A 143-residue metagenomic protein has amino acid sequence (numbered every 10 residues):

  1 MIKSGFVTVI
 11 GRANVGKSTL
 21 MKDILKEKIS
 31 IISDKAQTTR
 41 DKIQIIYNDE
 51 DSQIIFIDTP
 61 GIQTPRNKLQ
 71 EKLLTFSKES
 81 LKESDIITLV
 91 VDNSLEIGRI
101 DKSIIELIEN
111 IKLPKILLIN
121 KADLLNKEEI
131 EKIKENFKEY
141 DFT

Functional and structural regions predicted by a protein language model:
M1-L81, V91: Conserved G1/Walker A P-loop phosphate-binding module
E50, I111-L113: Helix C-cap/helix->beta junction micro-motif
F56, L89, L117-I119: Structural beta-sheet core signal
Q63-R66, E96-R99, L125-E128: Switch/connector loops and helix/strand junctions flanking conserved nucleotide-binding motifs in nucleotide-processing
E71-T75, K102-S103, I130-K134: Charged helix-capping and loop-helix junction motifs
S84: An anion/phosphate-binding loop that grips the pyrophosphate of nucleotide cofactors and donors
G98-N110: Amphipathic helical hotspot of TIR/SEFIR-family domains
L113-I116, A122-T143: Canonical P-loop GTPase G-domain recognition
